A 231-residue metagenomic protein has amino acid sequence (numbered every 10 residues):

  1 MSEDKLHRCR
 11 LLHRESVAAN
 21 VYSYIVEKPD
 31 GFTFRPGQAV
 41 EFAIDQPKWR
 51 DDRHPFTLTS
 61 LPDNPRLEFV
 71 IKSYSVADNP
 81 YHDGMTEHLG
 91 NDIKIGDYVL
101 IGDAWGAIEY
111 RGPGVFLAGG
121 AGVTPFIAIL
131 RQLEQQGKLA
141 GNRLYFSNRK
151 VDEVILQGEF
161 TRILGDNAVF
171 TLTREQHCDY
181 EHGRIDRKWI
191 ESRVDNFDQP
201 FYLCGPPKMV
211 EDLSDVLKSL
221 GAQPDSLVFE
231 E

Functional and structural regions predicted by a protein language model:
S2-I95, R149-K150, T173-E175: Ferredoxin-reductase
S2-K5, P65, Y74, P80-E231: FNR/FR-type flavoprotein reductase catalytic core
